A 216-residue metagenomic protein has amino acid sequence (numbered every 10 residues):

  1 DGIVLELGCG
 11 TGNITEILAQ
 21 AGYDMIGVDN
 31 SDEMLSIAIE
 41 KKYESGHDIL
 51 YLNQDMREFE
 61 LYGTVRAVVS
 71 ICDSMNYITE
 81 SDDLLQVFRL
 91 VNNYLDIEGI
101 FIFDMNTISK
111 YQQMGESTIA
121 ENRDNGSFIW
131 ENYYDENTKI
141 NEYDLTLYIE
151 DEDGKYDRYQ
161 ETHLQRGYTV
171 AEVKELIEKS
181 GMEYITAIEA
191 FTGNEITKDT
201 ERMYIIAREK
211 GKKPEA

Functional and structural regions predicted by a protein language model:
G2-G8: Conserved class I S-adenosyl-L-methionine
N13-E58: Class I SAM-dependent methyltransferase SAM/SAH-binding core
E60-A67: A short acidic, Gly/Pro-enriched loop at the edge of an enzyme's catalytic core that lines a small-molecule cofactor
I71-D73: Residues lining the SAM
N76-I78: A short His-aromatic
L85-I97: A short glycine-rich, Lys/Arg-flanked "PGG" loop and its adjoining helix->strand segment in the class I
I102-K174: SAM-dependent methyltransferase
L164-A216: C-terminal lobe and adjacent flexible extensions of AdoMet/dcAdoMet transferase-like proteins
